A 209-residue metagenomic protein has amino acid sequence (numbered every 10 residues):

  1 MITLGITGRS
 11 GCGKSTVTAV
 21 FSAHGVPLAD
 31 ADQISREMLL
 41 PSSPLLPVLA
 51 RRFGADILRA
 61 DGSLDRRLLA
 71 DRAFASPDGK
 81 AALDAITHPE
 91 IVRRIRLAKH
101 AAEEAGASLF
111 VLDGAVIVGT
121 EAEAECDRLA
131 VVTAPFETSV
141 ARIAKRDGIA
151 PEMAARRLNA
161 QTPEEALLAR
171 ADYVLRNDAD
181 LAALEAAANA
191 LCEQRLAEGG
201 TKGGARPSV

Functional and structural regions predicted by a protein language model:
I6: Hydrophobic anchor at the beta1->P-loop junction of P-loop NTPases
R9, F21: P-loop (Walker A) phosphate-binding loop of NTP-binding proteins
C12: ATP-binding Walker
S15: Walker A/P-loop
S22-A31, S43-P44: Post-Walker A helix-loop "phosphate-sensing" segment adjacent to the P-loop in P-loop NTPases
Q33-S108: ATP-dependent small-molecule kinase phosphotransfer cores that center on conserved nucleotide phosphate-binding segments
R94-L97, A102, A124-E125, K145 (+2 more regions): Small-molecule kinase domains that catalyze NTP-dependent phosphoryl transfer to phosphate-bearing small molecules
R96-A105, L109-K145: ATP-dependent NMP and nucleoside kinases share a basic, alpha-helical "lid"
